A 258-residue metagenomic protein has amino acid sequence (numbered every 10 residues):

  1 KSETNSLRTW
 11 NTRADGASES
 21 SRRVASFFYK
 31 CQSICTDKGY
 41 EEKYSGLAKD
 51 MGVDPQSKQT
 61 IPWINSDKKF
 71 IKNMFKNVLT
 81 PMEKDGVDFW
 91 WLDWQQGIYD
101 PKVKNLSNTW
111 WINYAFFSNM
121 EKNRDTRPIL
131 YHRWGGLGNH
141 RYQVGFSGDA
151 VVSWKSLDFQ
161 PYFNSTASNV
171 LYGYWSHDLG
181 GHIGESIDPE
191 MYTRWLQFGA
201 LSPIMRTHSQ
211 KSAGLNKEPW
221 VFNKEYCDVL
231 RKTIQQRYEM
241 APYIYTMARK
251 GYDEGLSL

Functional and structural regions predicted by a protein language model:
K1-L258: Catalytic-domain carbohydrate-binding cleft regions of carbohydrate-active enzymes
